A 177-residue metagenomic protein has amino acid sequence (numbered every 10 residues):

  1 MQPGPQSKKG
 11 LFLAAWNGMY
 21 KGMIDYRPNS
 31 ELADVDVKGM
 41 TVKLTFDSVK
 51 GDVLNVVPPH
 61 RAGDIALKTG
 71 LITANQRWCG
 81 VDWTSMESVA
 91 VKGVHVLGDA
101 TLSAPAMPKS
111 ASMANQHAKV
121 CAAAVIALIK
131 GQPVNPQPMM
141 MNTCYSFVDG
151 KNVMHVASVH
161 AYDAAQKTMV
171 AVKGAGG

Functional and structural regions predicted by a protein language model:
M1-R77, P133: A Rossmann-like FAD-binding core segment of flavoenzymes
L32-V35, M86, S146: A structural signal for short hydrophobic beta-strand segments in well-ordered beta-sheet cores
K38-M40, T84, K92-G93, K151: Beta-strand-connecting loop/turn residues
K43, G80-D82, F147: Residues in well-ordered beta-strands of folded domains
S48-N115: FAD-site-proximal beta/loop scaffold in flavoenzymes
P59, G98, A118, G131 (+1 more regions): Glycine-centered flexibility sites
A111-I129: An active-site-proximal "capping" alpha-helix that borders the catalytic cofactor pocket
V125-G177: C-terminal, flexible cofactor-proximal segment of oxidoreductases
